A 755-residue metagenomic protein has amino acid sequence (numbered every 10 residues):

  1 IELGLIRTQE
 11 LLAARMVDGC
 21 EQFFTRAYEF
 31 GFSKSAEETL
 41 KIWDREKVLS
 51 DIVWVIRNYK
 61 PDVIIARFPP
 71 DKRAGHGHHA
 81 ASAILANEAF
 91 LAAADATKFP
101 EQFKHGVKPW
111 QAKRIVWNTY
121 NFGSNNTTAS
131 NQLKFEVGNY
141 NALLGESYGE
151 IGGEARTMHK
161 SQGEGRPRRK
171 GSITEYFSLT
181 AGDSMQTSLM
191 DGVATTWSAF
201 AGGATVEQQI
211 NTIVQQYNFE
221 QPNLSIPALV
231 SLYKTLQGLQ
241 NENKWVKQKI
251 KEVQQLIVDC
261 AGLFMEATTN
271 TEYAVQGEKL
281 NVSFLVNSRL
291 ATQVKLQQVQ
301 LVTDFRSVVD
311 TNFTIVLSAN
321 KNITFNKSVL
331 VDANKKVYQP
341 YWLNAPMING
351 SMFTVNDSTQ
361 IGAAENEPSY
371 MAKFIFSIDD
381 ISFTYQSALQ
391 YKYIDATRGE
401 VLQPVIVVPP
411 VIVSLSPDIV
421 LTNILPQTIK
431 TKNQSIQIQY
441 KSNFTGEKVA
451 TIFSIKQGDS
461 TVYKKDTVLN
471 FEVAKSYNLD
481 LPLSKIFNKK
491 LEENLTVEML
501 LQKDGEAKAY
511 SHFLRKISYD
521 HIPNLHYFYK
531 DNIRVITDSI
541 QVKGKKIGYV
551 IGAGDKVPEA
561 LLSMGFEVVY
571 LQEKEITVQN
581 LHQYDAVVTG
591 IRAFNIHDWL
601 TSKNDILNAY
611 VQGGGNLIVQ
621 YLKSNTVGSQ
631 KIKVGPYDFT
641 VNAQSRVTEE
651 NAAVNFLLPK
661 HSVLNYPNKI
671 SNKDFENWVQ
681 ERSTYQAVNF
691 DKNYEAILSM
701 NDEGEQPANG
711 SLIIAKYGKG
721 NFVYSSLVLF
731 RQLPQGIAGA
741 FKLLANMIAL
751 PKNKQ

Functional and structural regions predicted by a protein language model:
I1-F99, N121: Active-site beta-strand->loop->alpha-helix modules in alpha/beta enzyme cores, enriched in Gly/His/Asp(Glu)
A92-F264: The feature marks non-catalytic terminal segments
L236-G277, D304, Y393-I429: Low-complexity, acidic Ser/Thr/Pro/Gly-rich terminal tails and inter-domain linkers that flank the onset of structured
S318-A388, S484-T496: Eukaryote-biased detector of low-complexity, proline/serine/threonine-rich segments and adjacent exposed loops
A364-N366, Y370-K373, S377-Q439, F444 (+1 more regions): Acidic, serine/threonine- and proline-rich intrinsically disordered appendage/tail regions
A509-G590, R731, A749-Q755: Aromatic-Pro/Gly-enriched surface loop or interdomain linker that acts as a lid/target-recognition segment
R592-F675: A glycine-rich, often tryptophan-bearing local segment used as a flexible ligand/cofactor-contacting loop or short
A643-I737: Catalytic beta-strand/loop cores that center a nucleophilic Ser/Cys/Thr and support acyl-enzyme chemistry
